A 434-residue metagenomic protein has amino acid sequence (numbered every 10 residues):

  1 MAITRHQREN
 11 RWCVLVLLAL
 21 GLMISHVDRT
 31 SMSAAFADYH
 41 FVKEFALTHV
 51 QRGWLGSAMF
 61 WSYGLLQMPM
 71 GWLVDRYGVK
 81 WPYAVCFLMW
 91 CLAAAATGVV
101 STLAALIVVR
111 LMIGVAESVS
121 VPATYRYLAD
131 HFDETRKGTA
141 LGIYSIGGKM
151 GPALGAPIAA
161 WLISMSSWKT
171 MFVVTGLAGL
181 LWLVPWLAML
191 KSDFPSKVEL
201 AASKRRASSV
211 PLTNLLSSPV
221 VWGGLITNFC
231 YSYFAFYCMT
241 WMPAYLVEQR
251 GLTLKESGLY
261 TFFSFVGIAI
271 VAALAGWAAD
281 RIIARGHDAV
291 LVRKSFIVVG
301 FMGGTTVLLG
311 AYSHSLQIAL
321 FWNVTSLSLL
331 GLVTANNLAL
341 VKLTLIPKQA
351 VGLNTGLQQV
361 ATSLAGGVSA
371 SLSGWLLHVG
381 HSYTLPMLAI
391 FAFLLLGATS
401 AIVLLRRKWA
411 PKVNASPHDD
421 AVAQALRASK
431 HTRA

Functional and structural regions predicted by a protein language model:
A2-Q7, D193-L225, Q249, A421-S429: Juxtamembrane intracellular "pre-TM" segments in multi-pass secondary transporters
S33-A34, S218-A273, L330-L338, S369: Extracytoplasmic gate region of multi-pass secondary transporters
A46, G78, V99-A105, D133 (+2 more regions): Helix-breaking motifs and short loop linkers at transmembrane-helix boundaries and internal kinks in secondary membrane
L65-A104: Conserved MFS/SLC helix-loop-helix module at the cytosolic interface between two early adjacent transmembrane helices
V109-A153: Cytoplasmic helix-loop-helix junction between adjacent transmembrane helices in 12-TM secondary transporters
Y144-F194: Helix-loop-helix hairpin linking two adjacent transmembrane segments in secondary transporters
T170-A188, L385-L404: Symmetry-related core transmembrane helices of the 12-TM Major Facilitator Superfamily/SLC fold
A272, L345-G380: A late C-terminal transmembrane helix in Major Facilitator Superfamily
